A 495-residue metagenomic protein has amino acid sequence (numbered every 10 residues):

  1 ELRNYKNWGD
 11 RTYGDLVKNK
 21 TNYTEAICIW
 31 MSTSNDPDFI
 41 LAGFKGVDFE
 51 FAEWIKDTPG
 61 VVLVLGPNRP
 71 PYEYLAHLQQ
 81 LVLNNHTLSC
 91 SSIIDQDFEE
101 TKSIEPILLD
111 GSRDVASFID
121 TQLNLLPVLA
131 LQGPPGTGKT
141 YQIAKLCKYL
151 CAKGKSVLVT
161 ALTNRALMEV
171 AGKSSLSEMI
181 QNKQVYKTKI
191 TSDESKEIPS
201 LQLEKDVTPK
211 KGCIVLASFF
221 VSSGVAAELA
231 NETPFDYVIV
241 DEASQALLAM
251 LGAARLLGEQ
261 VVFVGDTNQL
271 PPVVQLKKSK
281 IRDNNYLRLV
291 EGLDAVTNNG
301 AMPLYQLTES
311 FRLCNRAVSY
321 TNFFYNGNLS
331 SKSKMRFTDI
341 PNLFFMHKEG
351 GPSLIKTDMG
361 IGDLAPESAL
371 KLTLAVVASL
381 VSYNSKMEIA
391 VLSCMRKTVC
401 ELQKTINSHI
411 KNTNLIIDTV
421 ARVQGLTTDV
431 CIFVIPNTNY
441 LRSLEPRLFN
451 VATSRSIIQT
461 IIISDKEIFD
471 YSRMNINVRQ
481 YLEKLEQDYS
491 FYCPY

Functional and structural regions predicted by a protein language model:
L2-N124, G172, Q181-Q184, T188-S200 (+1 more regions): Pre-ATPase regulatory/linker segments immediately N-terminal to the P-loop/RecA-like helicase/translocase core
L131, V159: Hydrophobic anchor at the beta1->P-loop junction of P-loop NTPases
G136: Walker A (P-loop) phosphate-binding loop of P-loop NTPases
K139: Conserved lysine of the Walker
Q142, L146: Hydrophobic positions on the alpha1 helix immediately C-terminal to the Walker A/P-loop
A152-K155, A161-L167, F220-S223, E232-Y495: Conserved helicase motor core of SF1/SF2 NTP-dependent helicases
E169-L176: Short amphipathic alpha-helical segment within the helicase RecA-like ATPase core that mediates nucleic-acid
D206-E232: Conserved helicase/translocase P-loop NTPase motor core
